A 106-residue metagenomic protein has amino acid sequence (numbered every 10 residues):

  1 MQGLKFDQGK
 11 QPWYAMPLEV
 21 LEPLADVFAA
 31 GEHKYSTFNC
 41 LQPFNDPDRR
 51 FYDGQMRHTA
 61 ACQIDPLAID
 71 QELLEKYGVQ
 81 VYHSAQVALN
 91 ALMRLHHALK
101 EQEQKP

Functional and structural regions predicted by a protein language model:
M1-P106: Intrinsically disordered, low-complexity regulatory regions that flank transcription factor DNA-binding cores
